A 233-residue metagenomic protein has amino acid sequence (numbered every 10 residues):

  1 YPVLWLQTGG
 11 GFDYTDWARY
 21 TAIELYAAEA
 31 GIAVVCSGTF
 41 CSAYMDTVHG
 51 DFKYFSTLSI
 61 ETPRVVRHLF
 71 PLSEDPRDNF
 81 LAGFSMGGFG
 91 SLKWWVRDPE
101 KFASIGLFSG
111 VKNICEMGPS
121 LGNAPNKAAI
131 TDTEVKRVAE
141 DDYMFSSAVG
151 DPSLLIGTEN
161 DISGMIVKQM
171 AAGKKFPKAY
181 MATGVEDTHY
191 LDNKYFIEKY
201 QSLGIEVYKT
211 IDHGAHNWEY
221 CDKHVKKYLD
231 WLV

Functional and structural regions predicted by a protein language model:
Y1-V233: Non-catalytic cap/lid and distal C-terminal segments of serine-dependent acyl enzymes
